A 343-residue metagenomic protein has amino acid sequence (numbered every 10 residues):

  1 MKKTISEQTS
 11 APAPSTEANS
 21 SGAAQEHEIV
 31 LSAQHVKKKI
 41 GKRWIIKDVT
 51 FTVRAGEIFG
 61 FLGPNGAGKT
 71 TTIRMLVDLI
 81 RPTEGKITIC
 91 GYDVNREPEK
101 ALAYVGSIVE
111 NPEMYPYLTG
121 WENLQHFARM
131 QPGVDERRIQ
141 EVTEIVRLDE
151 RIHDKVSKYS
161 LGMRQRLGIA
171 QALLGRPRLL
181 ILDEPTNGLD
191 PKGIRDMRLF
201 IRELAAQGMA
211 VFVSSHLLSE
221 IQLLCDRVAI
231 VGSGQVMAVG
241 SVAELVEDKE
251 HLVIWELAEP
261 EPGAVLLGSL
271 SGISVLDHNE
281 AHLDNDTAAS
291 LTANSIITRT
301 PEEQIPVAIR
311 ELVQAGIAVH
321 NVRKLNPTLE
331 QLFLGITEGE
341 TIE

Functional and structural regions predicted by a protein language model:
M1-K37, G339-E343: ABC-family P-loop ATPase nucleotide-binding domain
E28-A33, K38-V213, L218-G232, M237-A238: ABC transporter nucleotide-binding domains
A55, P132, E150, E259 (+2 more regions): Non-catalytic surface loops within mature trypsin-like serine protease
A229, G335-E338: Short low-complexity, flexible loop/linker segments enriched in glycine and/or proline with clustered acidic
A243-E247: Short acidic-hydrophobic catalytic motif
H251-I336, E343: Short, charged/small-residue-rich alpha-helical element at the C-terminal edge of ABC transporter nucleotide-binding
